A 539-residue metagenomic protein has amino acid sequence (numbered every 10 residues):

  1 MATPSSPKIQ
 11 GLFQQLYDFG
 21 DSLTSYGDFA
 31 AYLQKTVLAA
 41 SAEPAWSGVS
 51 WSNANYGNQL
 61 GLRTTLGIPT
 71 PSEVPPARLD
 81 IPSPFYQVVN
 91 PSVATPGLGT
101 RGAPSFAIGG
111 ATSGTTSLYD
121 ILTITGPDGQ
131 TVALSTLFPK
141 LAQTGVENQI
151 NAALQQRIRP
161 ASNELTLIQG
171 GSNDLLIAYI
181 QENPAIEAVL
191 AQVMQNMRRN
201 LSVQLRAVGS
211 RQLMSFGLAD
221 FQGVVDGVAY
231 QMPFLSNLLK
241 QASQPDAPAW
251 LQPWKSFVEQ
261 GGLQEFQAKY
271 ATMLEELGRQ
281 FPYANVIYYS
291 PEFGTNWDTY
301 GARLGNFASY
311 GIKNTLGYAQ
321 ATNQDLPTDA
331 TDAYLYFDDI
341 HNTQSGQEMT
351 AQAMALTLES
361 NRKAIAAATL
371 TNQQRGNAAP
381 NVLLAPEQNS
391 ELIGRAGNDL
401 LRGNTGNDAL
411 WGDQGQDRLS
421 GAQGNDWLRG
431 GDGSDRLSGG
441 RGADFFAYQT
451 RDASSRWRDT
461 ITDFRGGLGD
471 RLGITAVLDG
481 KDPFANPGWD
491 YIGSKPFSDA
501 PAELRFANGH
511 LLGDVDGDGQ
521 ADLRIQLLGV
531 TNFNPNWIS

Functional and structural regions predicted by a protein language model:
M1, R362-T460, D470-L472, L512 (+2 more regions): Glycine- and aspartate-rich repeat motifs characteristic of hemolysin/RTX-like Ca2+-binding segments in secreted
A2-T369: Conserved active-site regions of diverse hydrolases
Q10, I158-A161, A385-P386, G439-R441 (+1 more regions): Flexible, charged surface loops at secondary-structure boundaries
Q14, P104, E164, R211 (+4 more regions): Residue-level detector of short, conserved catalytic/binding motifs and their immediate flanks
G20, G217-D220, E387, A396 (+4 more regions): Residues that line or immediately flank small-molecule/substrate-binding pockets and catalytic motifs
S22, T112, D174, A219 (+7 more regions): Short loop/turn segments at secondary-structure transitions that flank enzyme active sites
T100-R101, V286, P386, R395 (+2 more regions): Generic structural motif
A443-S539: Acidic glycine/aspartate-rich repeat arrays in secreted/surface proteins
